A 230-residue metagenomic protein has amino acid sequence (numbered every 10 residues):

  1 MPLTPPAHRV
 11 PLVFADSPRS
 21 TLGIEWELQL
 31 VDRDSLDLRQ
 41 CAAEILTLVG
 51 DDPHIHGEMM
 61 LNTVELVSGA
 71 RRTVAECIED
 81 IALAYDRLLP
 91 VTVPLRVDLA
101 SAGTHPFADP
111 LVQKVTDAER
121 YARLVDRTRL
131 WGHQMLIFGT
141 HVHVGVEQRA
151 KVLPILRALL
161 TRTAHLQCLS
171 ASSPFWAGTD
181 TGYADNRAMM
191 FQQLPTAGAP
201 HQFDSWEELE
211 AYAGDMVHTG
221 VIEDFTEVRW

Functional and structural regions predicted by a protein language model:
M1-F138: Terminal catalytic/cofactor-binding subdomain
R71-V74, G145, R149: Short strand->helix junction
D117, V146-W230: Loop-rich catalytic cores of soluble enzymes, especially ATP-dependent carboxylate-amine ligases and other
V142: An acidic/histidine-cluster motif and surrounding catalytic segment that typifies divalent-metal-assisted enzyme active
